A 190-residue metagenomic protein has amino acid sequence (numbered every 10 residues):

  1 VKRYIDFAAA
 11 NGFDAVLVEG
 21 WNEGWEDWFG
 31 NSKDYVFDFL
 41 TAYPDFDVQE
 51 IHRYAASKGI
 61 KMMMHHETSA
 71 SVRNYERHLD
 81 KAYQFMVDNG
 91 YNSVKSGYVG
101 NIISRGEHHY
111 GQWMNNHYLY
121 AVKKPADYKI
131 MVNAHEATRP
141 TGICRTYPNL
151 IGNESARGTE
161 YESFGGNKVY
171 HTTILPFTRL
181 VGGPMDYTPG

Functional and structural regions predicted by a protein language model:
V1-D6, N11, A15: An acidic-aromatic substrate-binding cleft motif
E19-G190: Aromatic- and carboxylate-enriched substrate-binding clefts and catalytic-loop regions of carbohydrate-active enzymes
